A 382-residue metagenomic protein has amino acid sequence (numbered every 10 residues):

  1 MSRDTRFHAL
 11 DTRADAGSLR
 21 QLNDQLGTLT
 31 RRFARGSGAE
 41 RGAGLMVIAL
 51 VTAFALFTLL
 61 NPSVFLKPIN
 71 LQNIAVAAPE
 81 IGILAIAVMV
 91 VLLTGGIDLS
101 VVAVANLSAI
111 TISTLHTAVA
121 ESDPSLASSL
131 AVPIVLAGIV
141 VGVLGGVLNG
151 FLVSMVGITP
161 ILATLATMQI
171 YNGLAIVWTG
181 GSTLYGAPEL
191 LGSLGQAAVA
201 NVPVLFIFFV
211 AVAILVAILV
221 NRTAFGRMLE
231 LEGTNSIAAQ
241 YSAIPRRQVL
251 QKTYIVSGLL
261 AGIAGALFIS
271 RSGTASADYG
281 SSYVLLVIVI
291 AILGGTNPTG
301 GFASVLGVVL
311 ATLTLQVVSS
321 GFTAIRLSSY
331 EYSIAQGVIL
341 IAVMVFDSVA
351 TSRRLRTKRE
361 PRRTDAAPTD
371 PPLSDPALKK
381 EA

Functional and structural regions predicted by a protein language model:
M1-L50, A55, Y241-Q248, F322-A382: Cytosolic-side transmembrane-helix boundaries in multi-pass membrane proteins
L45-T58, V88, I139-G142, M168 (+6 more regions): Hydrophobic core segments of alpha-helical transmembrane domains in multi-pass membrane transport and ion-translocation
V51-L60, K67-A120, F151-I158, I292-V305 (+1 more regions): Single transmembrane alpha-helix segments in multi-pass membrane proteins
V51-L66, T94, A175-G180, A217-A224: Structural signal for alpha-helical transmembrane segments and their membrane-water exit/capping regions in multi-pass
E121-T167, L310-A311: Alpha-helical transmembrane segments within multi-pass membrane transporters and channels
L130-G138, L144-N149, N201-A275, A382: Helix-loop-helix "hairpin" substructures at the membrane interface of multi-pass membrane proteins
V156, P160-T223, V249-K252, R271-G280 (+3 more regions): Transmembrane helix-bundle core of multi-pass membrane transporters and related energy-transducing complexes
A261, R271-G337: Transmembrane alpha-helical segments in multi-pass inner-membrane proteins
